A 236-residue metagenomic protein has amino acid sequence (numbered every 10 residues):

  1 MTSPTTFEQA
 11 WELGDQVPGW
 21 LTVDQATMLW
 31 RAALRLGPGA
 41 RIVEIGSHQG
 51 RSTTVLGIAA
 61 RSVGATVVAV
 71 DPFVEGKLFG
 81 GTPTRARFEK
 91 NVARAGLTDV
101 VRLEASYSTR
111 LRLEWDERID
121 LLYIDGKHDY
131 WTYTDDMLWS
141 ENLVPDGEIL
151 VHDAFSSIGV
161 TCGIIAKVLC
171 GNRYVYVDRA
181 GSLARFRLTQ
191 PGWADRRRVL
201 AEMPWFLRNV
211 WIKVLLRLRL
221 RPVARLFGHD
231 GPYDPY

Functional and structural regions predicted by a protein language model:
S3-W20, A26-Y236: S-adenosylmethionine/decaboxylated-SAM
